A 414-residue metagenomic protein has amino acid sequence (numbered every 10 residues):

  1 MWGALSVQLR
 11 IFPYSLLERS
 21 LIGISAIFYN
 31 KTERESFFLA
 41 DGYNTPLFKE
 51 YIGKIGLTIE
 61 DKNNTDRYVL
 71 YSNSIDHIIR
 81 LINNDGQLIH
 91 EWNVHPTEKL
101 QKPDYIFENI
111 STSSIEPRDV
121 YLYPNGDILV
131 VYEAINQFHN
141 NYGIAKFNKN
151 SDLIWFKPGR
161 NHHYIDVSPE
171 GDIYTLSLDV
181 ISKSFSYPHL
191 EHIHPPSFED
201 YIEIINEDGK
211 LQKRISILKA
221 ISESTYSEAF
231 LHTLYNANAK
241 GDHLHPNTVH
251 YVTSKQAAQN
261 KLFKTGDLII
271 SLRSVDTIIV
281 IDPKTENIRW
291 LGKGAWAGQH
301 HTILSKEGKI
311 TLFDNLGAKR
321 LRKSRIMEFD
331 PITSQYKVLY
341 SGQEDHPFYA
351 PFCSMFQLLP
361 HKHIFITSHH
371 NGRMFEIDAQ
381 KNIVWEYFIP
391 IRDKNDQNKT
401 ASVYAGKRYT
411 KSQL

Functional and structural regions predicted by a protein language model:
M1-L414: Histidine-/acidic-rich catalytic cores in large beta-rich domains
